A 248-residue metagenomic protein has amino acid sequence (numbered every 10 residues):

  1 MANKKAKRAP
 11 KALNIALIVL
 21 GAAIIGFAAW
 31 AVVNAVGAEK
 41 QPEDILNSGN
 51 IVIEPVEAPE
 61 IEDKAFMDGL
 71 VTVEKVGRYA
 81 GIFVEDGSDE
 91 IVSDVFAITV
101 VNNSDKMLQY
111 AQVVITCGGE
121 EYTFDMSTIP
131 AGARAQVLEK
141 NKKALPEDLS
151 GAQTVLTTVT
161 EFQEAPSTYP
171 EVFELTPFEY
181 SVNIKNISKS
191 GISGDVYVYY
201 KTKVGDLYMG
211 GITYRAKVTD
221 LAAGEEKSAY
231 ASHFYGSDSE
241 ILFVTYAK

Functional and structural regions predicted by a protein language model:
M1-S48: Gram-positive cell-envelope targeting signals
A35-D89: N-terminal, intrinsically disordered, polar/charged segments of Gram-positive cell-envelope systems that serve as
I53, E57-E60, K140-Y180, M209 (+3 more regions): Terminal connector regions
E90-A97, T176-S181, K227: Short, solvent-exposed loop/turn segments enriched in Ser/Thr/Gly
T99-M107, N183-S190: Asparagine-centered strand-capping/turn motif at beta-strand->loop junctions
K106-V114, I192-Y197, G210: Short, hydrophobic/aromatic beta-strand segments
T123-I129, R215-D220: Beta-strand-rich interaction surfaces with strong enrichment in secreted/lumenal proteins
A133-E139, E225-A231: Short strand-edge motifs at loop-to-beta-strand transitions and within beta-strands of extracellular beta-rich domains
